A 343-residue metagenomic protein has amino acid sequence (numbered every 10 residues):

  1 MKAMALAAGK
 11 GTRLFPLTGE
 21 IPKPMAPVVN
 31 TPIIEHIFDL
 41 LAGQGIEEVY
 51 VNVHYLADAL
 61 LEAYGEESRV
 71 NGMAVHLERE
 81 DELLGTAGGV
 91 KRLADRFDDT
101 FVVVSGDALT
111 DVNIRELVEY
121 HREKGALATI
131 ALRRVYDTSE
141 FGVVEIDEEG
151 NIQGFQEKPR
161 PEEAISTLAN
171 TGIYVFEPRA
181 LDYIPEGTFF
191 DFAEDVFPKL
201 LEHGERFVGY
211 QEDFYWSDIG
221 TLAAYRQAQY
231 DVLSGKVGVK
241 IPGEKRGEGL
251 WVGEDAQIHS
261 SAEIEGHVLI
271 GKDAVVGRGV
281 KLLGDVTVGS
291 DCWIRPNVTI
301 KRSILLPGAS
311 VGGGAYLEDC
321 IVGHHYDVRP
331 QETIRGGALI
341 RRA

Functional and structural regions predicted by a protein language model:
M1-G19, A42: N-terminal nucleotide-binding beta1-loop-alpha1 segment
K2-A5, P27-E116, G323-H325, R329-A343: Conserved N-terminal catalytic core of the sugar/cofactor nucleotidyltransferase
M25, V144-I146, F197, G209: A structural signal for short hydrophobic beta-strand segments in well-ordered beta-sheet cores
Y50-H54, A131-L132, I304, I321: Short internal beta-strands
F101-V102, L109, R115-R122, Y136-T138 (+1 more regions): Catalytic-core segments of class I nucleotidyltransferases/pyrophosphorylases that form NMP-activated intermediates
K124-R134: A short, conserved acidic/glycine-rich loop-to-beta-strand motif that forms the donor nucleotide-sugar/metal
K245-A343: Structural signal for interior beta-strand "rungs" in well-ordered beta-sheet cores of soluble enzyme domains
